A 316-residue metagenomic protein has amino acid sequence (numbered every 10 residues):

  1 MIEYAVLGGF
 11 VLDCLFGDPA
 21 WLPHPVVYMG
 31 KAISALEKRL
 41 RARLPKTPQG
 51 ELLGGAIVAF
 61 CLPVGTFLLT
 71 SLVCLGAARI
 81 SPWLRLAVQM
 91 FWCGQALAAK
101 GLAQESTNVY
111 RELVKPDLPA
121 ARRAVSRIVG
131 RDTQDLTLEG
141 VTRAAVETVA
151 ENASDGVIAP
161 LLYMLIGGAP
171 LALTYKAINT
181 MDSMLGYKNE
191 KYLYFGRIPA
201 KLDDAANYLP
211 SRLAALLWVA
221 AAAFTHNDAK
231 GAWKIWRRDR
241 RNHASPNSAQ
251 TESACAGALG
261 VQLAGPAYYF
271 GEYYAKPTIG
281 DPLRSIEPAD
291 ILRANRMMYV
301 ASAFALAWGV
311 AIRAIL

Functional and structural regions predicted by a protein language model:
M1-T174, I178, G186-L316: Hydrophobic alpha-helical transmembrane segments
S183: Glycine-rich phosphate/dinucleotide-binding loop and adjoining beta-alpha-beta core of small-molecule
